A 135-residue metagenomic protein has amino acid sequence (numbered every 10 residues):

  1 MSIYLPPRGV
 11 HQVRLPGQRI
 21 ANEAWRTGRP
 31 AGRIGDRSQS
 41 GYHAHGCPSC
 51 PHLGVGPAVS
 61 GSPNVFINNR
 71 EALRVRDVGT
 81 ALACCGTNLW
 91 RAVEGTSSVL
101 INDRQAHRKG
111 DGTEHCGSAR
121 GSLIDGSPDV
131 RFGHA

Functional and structural regions predicted by a protein language model:
M1-A135: Intrinsically disordered, low-complexity proline/glycine-rich segments
